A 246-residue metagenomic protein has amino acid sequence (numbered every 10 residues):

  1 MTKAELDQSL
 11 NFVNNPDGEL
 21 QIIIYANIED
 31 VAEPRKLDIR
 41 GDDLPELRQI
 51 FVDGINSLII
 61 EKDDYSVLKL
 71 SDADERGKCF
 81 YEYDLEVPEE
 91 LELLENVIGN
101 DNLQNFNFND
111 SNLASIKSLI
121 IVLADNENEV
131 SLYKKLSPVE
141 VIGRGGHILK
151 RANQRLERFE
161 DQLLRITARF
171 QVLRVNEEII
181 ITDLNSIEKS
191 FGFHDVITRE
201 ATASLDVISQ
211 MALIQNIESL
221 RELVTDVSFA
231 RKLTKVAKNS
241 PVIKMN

Functional and structural regions predicted by a protein language model:
T2-G54: Charged, amphipathic alpha-helical stretches
K3-L6, D226-A230: Short amphipathic alpha-helical segments that mediate assembly, nucleic-acid/protein binding, or membrane association
V31-L213, I217, S228-N246: Acidic, low-complexity, intrinsically disordered interaction modules
